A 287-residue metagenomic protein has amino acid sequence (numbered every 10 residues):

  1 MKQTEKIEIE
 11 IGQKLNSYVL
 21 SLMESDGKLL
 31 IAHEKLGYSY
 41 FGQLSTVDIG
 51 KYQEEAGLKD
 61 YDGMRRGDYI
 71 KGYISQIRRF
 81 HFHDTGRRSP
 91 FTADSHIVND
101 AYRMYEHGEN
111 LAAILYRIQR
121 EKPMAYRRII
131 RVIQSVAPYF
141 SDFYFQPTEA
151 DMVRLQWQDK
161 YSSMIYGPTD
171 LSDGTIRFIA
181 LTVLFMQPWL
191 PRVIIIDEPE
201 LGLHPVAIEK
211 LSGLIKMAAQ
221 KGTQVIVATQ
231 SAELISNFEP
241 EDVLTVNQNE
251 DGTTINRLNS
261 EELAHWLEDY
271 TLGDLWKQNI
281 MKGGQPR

Functional and structural regions predicted by a protein language model:
E5, L15-N16, S75-Q76, E239-D242 (+1 more regions): Short glycine-/polar-rich loops that comprise or flank the Walker A/P-loop and associated switch/sensor motifs
K6, A150-R154, E250-G252: A generic structural signal for beta-strand entry/edge sites
E8-S135, S141-Y144: Electropositive, glycine-dotted interaction segments that contact anionic polymers or phosphate-rich ligands
Q13-L15, E24, Y161, W189 (+1 more regions): A generic beta-sheet turn/junction motif
E34-L36, F178-L184, A228-S231: Phosphate-binding glycine-rich loops of NTP-binding sites
M124-R127, R131-M186, I196-E209: Conserved ABC ATPase signature
R192-V193: The start of beta-strands in P-loop NTPase/AAA+ ATPase cores
K210-R287: C-terminal lobe/lid and adjacent interdomain/linker elements of RecA-like ASCE P-loop ATPase modules
